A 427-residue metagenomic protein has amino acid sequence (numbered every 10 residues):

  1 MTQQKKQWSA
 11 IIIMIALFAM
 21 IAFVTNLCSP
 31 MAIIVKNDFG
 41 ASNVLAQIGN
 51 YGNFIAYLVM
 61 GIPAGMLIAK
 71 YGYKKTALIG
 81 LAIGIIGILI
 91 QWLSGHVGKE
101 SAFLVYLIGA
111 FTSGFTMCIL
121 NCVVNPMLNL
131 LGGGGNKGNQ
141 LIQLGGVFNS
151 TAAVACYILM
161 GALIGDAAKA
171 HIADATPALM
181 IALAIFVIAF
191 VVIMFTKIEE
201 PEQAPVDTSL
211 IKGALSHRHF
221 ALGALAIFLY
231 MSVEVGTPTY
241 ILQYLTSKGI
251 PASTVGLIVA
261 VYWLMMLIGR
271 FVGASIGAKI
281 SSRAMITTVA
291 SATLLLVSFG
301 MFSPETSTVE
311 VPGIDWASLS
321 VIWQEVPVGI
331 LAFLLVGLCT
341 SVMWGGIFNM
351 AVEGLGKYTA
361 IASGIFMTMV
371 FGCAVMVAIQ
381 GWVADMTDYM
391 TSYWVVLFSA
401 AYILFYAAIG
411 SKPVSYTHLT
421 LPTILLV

Functional and structural regions predicted by a protein language model:
A10, A16-K36, N125, T237-L242: Extracytoplasmic
C28-S29, R218-V259: Extracytoplasmic gate region of multi-pass secondary transporters
Y51-G65, L264-V272: Central cavity-lining transmembrane alpha-helices of secondary-active solute carriers, predominantly the Major
I62-G84, I88-H96: Conserved MFS/SLC helix-loop-helix module at the cytosolic interface between two early adjacent transmembrane helices
I83-K99, T293-V309, S318: C-terminal ends and interior cores of transmembrane alpha-helices in multi-pass membrane transporters/permeases
L144-G145, N149-M194: Helix-loop-helix hairpin linking two adjacent transmembrane segments in secondary transporters
L183-E202, Y406-G410: C-terminal membrane-cytosol helix-exit motif in multi-pass small-molecule transporters
T417-T423: Conserved small/polar residues in nucleotide/adenosyl-binding loops
